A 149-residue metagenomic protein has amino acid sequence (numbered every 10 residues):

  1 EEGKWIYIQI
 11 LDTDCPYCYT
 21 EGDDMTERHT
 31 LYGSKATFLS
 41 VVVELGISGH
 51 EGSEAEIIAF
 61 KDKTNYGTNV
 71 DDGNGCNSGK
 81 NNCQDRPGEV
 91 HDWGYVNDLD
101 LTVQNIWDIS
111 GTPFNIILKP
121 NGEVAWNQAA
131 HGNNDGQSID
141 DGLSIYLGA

Functional and structural regions predicted by a protein language model:
E1, I8, H29-L31, G88 (+1 more regions): Generic structural signal for beta-strand residues in well-ordered domains
E1-Y19, F38-V41: Short active-site neighborhood of thiol/selenol oxidoreductases, capturing the structured segment around
G3, C83-Y146: Thiol/disulfide oxidoreductase modules built on the thioredoxin-like
I8, A36-F38, D140, S144: Generic N-terminal initiation segments characterized by hydrophobic and/or small/turn-forming residues
L11, P16, G46, H50-S53 (+3 more regions): Catalytic cores of extracellular degradative/oxidative enzymes
L11-D14, H29-G33, W107, L143-L147: Sec/Tat-exported extracytoplasmic proteins
Y19-D85, L99-Q104: Structural microenvironment flanking redox-active thiols in thiol-disulfide oxidoreductases
T64, Y146-A149: Solvent-exposed amphipathic alpha-helical surface segments
